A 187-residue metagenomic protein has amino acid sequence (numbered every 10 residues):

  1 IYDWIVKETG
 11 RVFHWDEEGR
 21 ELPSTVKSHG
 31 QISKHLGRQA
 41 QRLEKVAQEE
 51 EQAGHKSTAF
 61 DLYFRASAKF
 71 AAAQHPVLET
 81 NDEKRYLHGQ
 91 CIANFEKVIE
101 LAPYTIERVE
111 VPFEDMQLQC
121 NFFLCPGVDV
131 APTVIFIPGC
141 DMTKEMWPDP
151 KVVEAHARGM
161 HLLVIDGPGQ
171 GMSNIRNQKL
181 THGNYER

Functional and structural regions predicted by a protein language model:
I1-I32, L124: Long, non-catalytic architectural segments outside compact domain cores
D3-E17, S67-V109: An N-terminal hydrophobic leader/cap segment in hydrolases
L36, A40-L43, R85-D129: N-terminal cap/lid segment of alpha/beta-hydrolase-fold proteins
L124, V130-G139: Short beta-strand element of the alpha/beta-hydrolase
C140-V153: The serine-hydrolase catalytic nucleophile loop
E154-M172: Conserved alpha/beta-hydrolase
K179-R187: Alpha/beta-hydrolase active-site loop
